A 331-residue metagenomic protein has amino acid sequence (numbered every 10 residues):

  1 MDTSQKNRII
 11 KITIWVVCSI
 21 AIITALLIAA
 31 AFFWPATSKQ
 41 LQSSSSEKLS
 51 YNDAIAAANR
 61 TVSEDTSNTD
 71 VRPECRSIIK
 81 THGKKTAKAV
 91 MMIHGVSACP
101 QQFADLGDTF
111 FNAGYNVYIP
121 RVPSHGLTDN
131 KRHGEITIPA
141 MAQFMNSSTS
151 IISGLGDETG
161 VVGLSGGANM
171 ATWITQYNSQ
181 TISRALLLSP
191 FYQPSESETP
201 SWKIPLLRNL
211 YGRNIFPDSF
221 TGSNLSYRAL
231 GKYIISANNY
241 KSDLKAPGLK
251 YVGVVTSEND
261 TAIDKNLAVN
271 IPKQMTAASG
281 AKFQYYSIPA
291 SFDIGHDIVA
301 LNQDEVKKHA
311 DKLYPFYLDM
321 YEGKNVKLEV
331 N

Functional and structural regions predicted by a protein language model:
D2-D53: N-terminal membrane-anchoring alpha-helices
V71-V122: Short, surface-exposed "cap/lid" segments of acyl-processing enzymes
L127-L155: Catalytic nucleophile-loop/oxyanion-hole region of alpha/beta-hydrolase and closely related hydrolase-like folds
V162-G167, A171: Gly/Ala-rich beta-loop-alpha elbow adjacent to hydrolase catalytic centers
W173-S183: Conserved hydrolase catalytic core segment
I182-G231: Hydrolase active-site cap/lid region
L225-G295, K307-L318: Serine-hydrolase catalytic core
I298-N331: Catalytic active-site module of serine/aspartate enzymes centered on a nucleophile-bearing elbow/loop
